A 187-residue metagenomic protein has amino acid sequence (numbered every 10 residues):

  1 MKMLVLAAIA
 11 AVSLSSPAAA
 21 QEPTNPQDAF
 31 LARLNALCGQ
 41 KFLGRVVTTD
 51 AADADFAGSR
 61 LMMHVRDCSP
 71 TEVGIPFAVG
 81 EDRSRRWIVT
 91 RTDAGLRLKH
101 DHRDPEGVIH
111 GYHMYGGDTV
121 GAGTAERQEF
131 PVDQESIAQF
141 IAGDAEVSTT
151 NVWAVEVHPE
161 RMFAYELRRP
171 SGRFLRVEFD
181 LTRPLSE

Functional and structural regions predicted by a protein language model:
L6-S15: Bacterial N-terminal signal peptides
E22-A52: Tryptophan-anchored aromatic micro-motifs
C38-L43, C68-P76, L96-R97, E160-Y165: Short, hydrophobic/aromatic-rich segments at coil-to-beta transitions
L43-P70: Short, solvent-exposed loop/hinge segments that bridge or flank secondary-structure elements
V73-G80, H100-D101, A142, Y165-R168: Short beta-strand segments that buttress and anchor functional surface loops
W87-Q139: An exposed acidic His-Trp-rich patch
H113-D118, E160-E187: Edge beta-strand at a domain terminus
Q128-R169: Helix-rich interaction surfaces within compact, conserved domain-sized segments that mediate assembly or partner
